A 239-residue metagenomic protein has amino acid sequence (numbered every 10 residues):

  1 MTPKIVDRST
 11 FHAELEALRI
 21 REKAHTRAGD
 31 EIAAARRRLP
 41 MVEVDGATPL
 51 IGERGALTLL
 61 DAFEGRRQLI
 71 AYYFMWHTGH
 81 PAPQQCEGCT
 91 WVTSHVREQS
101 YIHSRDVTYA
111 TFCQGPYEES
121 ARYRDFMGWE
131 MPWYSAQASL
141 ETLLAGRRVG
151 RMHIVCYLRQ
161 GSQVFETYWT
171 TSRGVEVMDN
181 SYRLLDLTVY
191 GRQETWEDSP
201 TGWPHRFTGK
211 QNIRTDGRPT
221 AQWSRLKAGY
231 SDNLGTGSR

Functional and structural regions predicted by a protein language model:
M1-R105, R122-G128, P132, A138-R239: Non-globular targeting/processing and membrane-anchoring segments
S104-S120: Catalytic nucleophile loop
C113-Q114, S135-Q137: Short loop/edge segments at beta-strand edges and connector loops that shape dinucleotide/nucleotide cofactor-binding
